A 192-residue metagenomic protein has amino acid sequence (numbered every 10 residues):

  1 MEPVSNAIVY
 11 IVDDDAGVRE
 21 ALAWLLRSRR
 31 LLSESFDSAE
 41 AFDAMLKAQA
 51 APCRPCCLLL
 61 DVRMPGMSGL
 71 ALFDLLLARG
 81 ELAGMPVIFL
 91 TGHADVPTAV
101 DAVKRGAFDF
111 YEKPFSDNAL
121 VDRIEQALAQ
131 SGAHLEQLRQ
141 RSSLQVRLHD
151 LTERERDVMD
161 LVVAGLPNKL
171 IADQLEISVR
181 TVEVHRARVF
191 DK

Functional and structural regions predicted by a protein language model:
A7, D15-E34: Two-component/phosphorelay signaling modules centered on CheY-like receiver
S35-C57: Acidic, metal-coordinating helix/loop segments flanking the phosphotransfer/catalytic sites of two-component signaling
D37-S38, S68-D74: Acidic catalytic/metal-coordinating carboxylates
L60-D61, T91: Active-site residues of response regulator receiver
M64: Receiver (REC) domain active-site loop signature in two-component systems and cognate sites in sensor histidine kinases
D95-P97, Y111-E125, L170, Q174: C-terminal output helix
P167-K192: Recognition helix of helix-turn-helix DNA-binding domains
